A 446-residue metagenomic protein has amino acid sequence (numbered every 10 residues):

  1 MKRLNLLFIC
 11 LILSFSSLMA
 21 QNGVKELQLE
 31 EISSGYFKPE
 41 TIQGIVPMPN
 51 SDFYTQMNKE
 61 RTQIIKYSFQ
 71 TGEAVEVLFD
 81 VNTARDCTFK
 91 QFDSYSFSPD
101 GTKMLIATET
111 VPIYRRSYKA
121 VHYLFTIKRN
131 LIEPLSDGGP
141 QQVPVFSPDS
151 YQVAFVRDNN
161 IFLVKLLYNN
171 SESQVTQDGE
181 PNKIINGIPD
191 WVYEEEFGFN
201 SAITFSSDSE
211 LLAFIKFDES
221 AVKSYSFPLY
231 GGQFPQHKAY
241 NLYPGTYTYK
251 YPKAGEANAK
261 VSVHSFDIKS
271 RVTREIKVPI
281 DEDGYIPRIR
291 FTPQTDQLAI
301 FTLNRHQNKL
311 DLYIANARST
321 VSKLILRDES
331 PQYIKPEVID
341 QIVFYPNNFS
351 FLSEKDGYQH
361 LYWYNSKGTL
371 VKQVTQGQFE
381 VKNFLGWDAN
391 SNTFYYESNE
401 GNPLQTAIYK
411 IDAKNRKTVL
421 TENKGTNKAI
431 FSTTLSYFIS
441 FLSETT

Functional and structural regions predicted by a protein language model:
L29, S33-S34, V77-T88, S173-E195 (+5 more regions): Surface-exposed loop and turn segments in beta-propeller and other repeat-based domains that flank or scaffold
E40-I45, F89-S96, I188-D208, R288-I289 (+1 more regions): Signature of short aromatic-glycine-proline-rich micro-motifs recurring in repeat-based ectodomains
I42-V46, F53-I64, E76-L78, D93 (+13 more regions): Non-catalytic accessory segments flanking enzyme active sites
P49-N50, P99-D100, P148-D149, S207-D208 (+4 more regions): Residue-level detector of Asp-centered blade-edge/turn motifs that repeat once per structural unit in beta-propeller
Y54-E60, S68, S96-P99, L105-R116 (+13 more regions): Beta-strand C-termini and the immediately following turn/loop, strongest in propeller blades
G72-A74, E109-Y114, Y118-V121, V175-I203 (+1 more regions): Predominantly five- to eight-bladed beta-propeller fold
E73-V111, L131-Q142, E329-Q332, Q378: Blade-loop segments of beta-propeller domains
R116-L163, Y168-A202: Asp-box/WD-like beta-propeller blade repeats and closely related beta-sheet repeat scaffolds
